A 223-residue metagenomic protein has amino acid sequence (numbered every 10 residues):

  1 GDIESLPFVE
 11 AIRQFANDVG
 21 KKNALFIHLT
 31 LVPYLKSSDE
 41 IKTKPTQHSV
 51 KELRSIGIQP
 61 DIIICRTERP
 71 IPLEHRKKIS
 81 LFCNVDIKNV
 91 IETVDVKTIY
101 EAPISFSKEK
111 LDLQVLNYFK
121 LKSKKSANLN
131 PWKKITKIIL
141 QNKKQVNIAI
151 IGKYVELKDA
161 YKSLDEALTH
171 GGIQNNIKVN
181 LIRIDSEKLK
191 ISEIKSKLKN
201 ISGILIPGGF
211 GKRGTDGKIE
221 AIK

Functional and structural regions predicted by a protein language model:
G1-K223: N-terminal beta1-alpha1 cap of cysteine-dependent amidohydrolase-like domains
